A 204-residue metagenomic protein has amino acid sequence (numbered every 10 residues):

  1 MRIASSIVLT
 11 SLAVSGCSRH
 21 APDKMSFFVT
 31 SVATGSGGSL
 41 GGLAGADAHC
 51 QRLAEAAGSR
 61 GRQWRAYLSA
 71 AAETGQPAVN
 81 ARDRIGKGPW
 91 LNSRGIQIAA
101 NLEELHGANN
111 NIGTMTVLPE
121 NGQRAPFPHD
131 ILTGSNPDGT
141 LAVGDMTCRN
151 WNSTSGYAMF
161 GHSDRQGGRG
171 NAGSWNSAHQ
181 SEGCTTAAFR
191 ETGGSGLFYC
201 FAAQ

Functional and structural regions predicted by a protein language model:
M1-I7: Bacterial N-terminal signal peptides that target proteins for export
V14-G16: C-terminal motif of bacterial Sec signal peptides marking the signal peptidase cleavage site
S18-Q204: Secreted/extracellular ectodomain signature
